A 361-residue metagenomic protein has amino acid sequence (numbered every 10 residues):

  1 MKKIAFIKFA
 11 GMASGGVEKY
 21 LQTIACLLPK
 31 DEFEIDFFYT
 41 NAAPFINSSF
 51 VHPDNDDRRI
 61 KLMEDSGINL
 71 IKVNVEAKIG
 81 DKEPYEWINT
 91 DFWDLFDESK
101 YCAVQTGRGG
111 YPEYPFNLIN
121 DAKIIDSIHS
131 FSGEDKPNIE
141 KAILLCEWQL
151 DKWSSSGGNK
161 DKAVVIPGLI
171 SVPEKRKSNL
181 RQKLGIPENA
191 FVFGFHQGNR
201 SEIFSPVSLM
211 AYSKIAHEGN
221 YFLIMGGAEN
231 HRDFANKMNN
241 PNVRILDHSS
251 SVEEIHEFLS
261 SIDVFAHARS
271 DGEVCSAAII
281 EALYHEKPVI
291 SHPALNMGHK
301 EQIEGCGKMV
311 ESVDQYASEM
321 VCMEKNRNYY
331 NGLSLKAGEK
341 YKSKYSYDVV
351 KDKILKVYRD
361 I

Functional and structural regions predicted by a protein language model:
K3-F6, I186-I203, I224: Conserved donor-binding/catalytic core segment of Leloir-type glycosyltransferases
N69, R232-S250: Nucleotide-activated donor-binding/catalytic signature segment of Leloir-type glycosyltransferases, i.e., the conserved
E140-K175: Donor nucleotide-sugar binding/catalytic pocket of nucleotide-sugar-dependent glycosyltransferases
P173-I186: A short helix/loop element that forms part of the nucleotide-sugar donor recognition site in Leloir-type
E257-V274, K287: Acidic donor-binding loop of glycosyltransferase active sites
P288-H292: Short hydrophobic beta-strand element within catalytic cores of glycosyltransferases and related nucleotide-activated
I303-D314, C322-R327: Conserved acidic donor-binding segment of nucleotide-sugar-dependent glycosyltransferases
N328-R359: A charged, aromatic-enriched C-terminal amphipathic alpha-helix characteristic of glycosyltransferases across folds
